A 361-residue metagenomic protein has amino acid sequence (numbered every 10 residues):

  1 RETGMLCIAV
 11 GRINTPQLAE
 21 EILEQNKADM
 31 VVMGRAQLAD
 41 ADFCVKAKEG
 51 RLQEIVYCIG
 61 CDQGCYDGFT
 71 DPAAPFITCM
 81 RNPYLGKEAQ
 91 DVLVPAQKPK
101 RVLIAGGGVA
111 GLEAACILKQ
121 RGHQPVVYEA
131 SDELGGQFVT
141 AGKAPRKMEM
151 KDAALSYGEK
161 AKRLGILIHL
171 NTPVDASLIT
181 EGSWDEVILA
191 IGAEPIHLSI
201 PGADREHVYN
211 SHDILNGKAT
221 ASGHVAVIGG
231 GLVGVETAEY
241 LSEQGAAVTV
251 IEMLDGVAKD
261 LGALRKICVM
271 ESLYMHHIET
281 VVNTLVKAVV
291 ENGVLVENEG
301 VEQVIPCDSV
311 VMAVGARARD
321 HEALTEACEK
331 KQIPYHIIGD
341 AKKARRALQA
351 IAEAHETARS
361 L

Functional and structural regions predicted by a protein language model:
R1-A105, V109, A114-P125, E133 (+2 more regions): Flavin-dependent oxidoreductase catalytic cores
I8-A9, V32, I59, I188 (+3 more regions): Structural detector of well-ordered beta-strand residues that form the stable sheet scaffold of enzyme domains
V10, N82, N171-P173, S211 (+3 more regions): Conserved beta-strand termini and adjacent loop/short-helix elements that scaffold enzyme active sites in alpha/beta
E21-I22, K46, K160, L178 (+2 more regions): Well-formed, non-transmembrane alpha-helical positions, independent of function
L23, A96-A130, L134, H169-S183 (+4 more regions): Rossmann-like dinucleotide/flavin-binding elements
N26, K48-R51, K143-K147, E206 (+2 more regions): Short, hinge-like loop/turn segments at secondary-structure boundaries
F69-P72, F138, L198-G202: Conserved catalytic-core motifs of eukaryotic protein kinase domains, centered on the activation segment
G136-W184, K259-L285, N292: N-terminal Rossmann-like dinucleotide/flavin-binding domain of flavoprotein oxidoreductases that bind FAD/FMN
